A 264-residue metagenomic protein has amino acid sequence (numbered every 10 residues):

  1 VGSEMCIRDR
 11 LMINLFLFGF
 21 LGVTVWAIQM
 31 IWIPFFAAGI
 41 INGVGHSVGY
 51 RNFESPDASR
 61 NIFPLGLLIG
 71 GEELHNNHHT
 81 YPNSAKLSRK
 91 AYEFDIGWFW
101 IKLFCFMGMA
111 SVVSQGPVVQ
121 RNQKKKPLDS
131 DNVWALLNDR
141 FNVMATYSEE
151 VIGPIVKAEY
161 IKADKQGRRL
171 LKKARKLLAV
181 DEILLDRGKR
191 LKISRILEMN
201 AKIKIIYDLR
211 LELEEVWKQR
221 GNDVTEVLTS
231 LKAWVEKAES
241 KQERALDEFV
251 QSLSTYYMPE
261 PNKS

Functional and structural regions predicted by a protein language model:
V1-E72, Y92-I196, E212: Hydrophobic transmembrane alpha-helical segments that form the core helix bundle of multi-pass membrane enzymes
G2, N83-S84, D223: Short, solvent-exposed coil/turn linker segments
G45-G49, Y81-K86: Interfacial helix-loop-helix junctions of multi-pass membrane proteins
H78-P82, L209: Short acidic (Asp/Glu) and glycine-rich catalytic loops that position anionic groups and cofactors
I196-S264: C-terminal non-catalytic accessory extensions
